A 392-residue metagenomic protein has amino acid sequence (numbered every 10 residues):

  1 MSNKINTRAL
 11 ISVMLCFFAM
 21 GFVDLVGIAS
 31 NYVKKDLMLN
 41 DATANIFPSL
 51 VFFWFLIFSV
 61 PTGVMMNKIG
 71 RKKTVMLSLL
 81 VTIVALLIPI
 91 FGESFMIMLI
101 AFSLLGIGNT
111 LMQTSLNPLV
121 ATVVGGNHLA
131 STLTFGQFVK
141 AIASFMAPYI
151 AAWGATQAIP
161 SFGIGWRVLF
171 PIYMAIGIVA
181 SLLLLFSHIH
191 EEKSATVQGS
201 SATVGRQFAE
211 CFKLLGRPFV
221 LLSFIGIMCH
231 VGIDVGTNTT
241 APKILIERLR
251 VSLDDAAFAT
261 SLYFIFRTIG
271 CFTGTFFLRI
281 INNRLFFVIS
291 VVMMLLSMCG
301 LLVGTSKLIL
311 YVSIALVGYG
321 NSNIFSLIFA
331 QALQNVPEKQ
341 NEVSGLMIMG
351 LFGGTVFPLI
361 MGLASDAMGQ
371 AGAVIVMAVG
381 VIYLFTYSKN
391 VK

Functional and structural regions predicted by a protein language model:
V26-G27, K213-S261, T268-C271: Extracytoplasmic gate region of multi-pass secondary transporters
M38, G70, F91-M96, R250 (+3 more regions): Helix-breaking motifs and short loop linkers at transmembrane-helix boundaries and internal kinks in secondary membrane
I46-V64, S261-T273: Central cavity-lining transmembrane alpha-helices of secondary-active solute carriers, predominantly the Major
I57-M96: Conserved MFS/SLC helix-loop-helix module at the cytosolic interface between two early adjacent transmembrane helices
F58-R71, G270-N282, S365: Helix-to-loop junctions at the C-terminal end of transmembrane segments in multipass secondary transporters
A101-F138: Cytoplasmic helix-loop-helix junction between adjacent transmembrane helices in 12-TM secondary transporters
L111-G125, S322-P337: Intracellular juxtamembrane helix-capping segments at the cytosolic ends of symmetry-related transmembrane helices
N127, T132-I189: Helix-loop-helix hairpin linking two adjacent transmembrane segments in secondary transporters
